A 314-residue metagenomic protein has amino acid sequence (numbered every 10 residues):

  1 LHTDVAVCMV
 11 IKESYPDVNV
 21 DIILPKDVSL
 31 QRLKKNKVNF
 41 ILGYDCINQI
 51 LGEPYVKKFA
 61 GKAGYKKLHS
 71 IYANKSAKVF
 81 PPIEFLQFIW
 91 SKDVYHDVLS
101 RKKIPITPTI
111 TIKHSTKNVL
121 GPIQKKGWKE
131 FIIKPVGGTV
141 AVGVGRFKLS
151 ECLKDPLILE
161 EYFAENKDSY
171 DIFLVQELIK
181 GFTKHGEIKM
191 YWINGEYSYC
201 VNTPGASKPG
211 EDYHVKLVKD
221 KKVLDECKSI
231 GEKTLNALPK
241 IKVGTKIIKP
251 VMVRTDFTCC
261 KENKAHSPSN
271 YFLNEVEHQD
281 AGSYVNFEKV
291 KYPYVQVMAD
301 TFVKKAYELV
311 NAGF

Functional and structural regions predicted by a protein language model:
H2-G121: Conserved N-proximal alpha/beta basic substrate-recognition cap immediately N-terminal to, or forming the N-lobe
A63-G64, K184-E187, M252: Short, surface-exposed coil-to-beta transition loops
V79-P81, T107, I132, L174-Q176 (+1 more regions): Structural detector of well-ordered beta-strand residues that form the stable sheet scaffold of enzyme domains
E84-L86, K113-K117, V136-V140, C152 (+1 more regions): Short acidic/polar capping segments at secondary-structure boundaries
P122-I133: Acidic/histidine-enriched active-site and ligand-binding environments that engage anionic O-linkages
V142, R146-T245, T258-N263, Y271-F272: Phosphate-binding site of ATP-dependent enzymes
G244-P250, C259-F314: C-terminal active-site "lid" helix and adjoining low-complexity regulatory extension at the edge of ATP-using catalytic
